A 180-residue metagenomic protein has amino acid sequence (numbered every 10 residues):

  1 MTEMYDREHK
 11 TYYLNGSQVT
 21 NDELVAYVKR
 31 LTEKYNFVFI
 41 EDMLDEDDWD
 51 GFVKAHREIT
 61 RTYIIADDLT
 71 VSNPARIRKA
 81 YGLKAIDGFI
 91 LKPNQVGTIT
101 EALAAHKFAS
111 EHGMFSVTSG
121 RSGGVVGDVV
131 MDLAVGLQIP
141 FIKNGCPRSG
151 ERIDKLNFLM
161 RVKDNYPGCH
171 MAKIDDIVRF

Functional and structural regions predicted by a protein language model:
M1-F180: Catalytic core of soluble alpha/beta enzymes
